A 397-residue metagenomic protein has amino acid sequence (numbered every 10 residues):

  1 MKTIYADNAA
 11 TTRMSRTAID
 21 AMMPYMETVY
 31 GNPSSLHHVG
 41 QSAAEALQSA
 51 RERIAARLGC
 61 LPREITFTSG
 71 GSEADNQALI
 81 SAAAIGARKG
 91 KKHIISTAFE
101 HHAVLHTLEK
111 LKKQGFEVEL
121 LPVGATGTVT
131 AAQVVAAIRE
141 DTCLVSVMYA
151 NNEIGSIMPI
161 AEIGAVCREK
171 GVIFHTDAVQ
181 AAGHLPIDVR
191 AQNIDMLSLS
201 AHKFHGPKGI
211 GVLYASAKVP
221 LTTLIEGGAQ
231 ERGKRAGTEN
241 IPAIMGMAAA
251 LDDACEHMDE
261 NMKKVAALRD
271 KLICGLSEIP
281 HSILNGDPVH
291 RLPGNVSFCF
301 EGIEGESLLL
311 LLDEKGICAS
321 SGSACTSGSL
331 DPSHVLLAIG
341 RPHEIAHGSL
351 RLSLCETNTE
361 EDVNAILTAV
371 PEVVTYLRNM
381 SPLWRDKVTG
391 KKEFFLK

Functional and structural regions predicted by a protein language model:
M1-K397: Pyridoxal 5′-phosphate
